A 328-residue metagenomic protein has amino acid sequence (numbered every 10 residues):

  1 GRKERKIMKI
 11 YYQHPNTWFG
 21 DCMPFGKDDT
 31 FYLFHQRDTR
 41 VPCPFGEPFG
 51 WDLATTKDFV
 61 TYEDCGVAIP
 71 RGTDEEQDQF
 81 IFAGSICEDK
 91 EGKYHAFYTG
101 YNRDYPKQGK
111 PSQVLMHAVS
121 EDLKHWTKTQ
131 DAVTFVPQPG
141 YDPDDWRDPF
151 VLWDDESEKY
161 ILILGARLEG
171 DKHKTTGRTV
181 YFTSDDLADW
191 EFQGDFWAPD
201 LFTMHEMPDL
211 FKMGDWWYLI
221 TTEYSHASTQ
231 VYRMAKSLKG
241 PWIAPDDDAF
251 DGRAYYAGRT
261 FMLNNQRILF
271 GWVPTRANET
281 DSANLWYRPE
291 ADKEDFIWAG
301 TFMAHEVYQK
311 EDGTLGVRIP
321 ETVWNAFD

Functional and structural regions predicted by a protein language model:
G1-D148, W153-E206, K212-G252, Q266 (+1 more regions): Beta-rich carbohydrate-recognition and catalytic domains
Y256, F261: Catalytic and ligand-binding motifs that coordinate phosphates/metal ions in nucleic-acid-processing enzymes
